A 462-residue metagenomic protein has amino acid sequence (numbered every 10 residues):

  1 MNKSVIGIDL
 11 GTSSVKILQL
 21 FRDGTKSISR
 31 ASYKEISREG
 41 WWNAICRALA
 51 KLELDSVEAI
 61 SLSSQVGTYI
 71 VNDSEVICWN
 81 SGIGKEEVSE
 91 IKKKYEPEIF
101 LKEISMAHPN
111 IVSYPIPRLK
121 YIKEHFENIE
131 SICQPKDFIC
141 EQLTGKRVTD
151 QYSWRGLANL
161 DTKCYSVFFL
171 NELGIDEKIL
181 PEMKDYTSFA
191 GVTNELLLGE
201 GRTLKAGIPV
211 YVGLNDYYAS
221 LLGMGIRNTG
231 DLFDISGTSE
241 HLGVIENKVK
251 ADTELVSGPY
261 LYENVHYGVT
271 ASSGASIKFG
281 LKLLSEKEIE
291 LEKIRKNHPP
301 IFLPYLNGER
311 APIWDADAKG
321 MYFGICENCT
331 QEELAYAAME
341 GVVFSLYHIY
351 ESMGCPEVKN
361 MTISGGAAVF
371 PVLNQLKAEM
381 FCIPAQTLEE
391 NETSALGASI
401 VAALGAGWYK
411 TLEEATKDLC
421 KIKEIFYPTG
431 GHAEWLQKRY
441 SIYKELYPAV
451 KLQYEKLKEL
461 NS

Functional and structural regions predicted by a protein language model:
M1-I77, N128-E130, L198-V212, F381-A385 (+1 more regions): N-terminal glycine/serine-rich phosphate-binding loop of ATP-dependent small-molecule kinases, especially carbohydrate
L10-T12, K102-N215, N307, A335: Gly/Ser/Thr-rich active-site cleft segment
L54-I116: Active-site phosphate-binding/coordination module
S56-S64, S131-I132, E182, Y211 (+2 more regions): Short glycine-rich phosphate-binding loop at a beta-alpha junction
Y69-I91, C133-Y165, L204, I208-S285 (+4 more regions): Glycine-rich phosphate-binding loop of actin/hexokinase-like ATP-binding domains
D216-G223, T270-G274, K278-L281, Y336 (+4 more regions): Glycine-rich phosphate-binding/hydrolytic loop that grips phosphoryl groups
H298-E389: Activation-segment/catalytic-loop signature of the eukaryotic protein kinase fold
G407-S462: Acidic, glycine/GT-rich loop-and beta-edge segments that sit at the periphery of enzyme/chaperone cores
